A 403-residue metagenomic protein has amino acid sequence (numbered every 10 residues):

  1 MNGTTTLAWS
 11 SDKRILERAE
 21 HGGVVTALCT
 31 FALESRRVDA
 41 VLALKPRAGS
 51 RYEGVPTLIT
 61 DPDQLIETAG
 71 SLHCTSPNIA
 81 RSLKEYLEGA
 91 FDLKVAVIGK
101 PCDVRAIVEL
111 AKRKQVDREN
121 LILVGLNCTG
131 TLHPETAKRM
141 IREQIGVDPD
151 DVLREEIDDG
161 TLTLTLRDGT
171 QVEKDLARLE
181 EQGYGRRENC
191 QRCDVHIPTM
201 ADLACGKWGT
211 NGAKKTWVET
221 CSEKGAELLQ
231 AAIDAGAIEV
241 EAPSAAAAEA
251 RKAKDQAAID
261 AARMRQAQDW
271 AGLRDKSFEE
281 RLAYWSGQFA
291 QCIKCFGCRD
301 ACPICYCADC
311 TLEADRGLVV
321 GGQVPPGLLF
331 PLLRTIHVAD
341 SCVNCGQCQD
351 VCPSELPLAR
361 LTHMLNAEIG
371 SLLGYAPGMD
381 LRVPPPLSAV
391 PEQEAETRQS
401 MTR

Functional and structural regions predicted by a protein language model:
M1-S286: Iron-sulfur-associated redox domains of electron-transfer enzymes in respiratory and anaerobic energy metabolism
T30-E34, Q291-C298: Short amphipathic alpha-helices and their capping/turn segments at secondary-structure boundaries
A43, M200, R299, A376-L381: Flexible, glycine/charged-enriched surface loops at secondary-structure junctions
D103, D117, C298, P357-L358: Helix N-cap / loop-to-helix initiation motif
L132, K294-G297, S371, Y375: Alpha-helical scaffold segments in carbohydrate-active enzymes
Q191-D194, E219, I293-R299, P303 (+1 more regions): Cys/His/Pro-rich metal-binding microdomains
Q266-A290, I304-R403: Ferredoxin-type iron-sulfur electron-transfer modules in oxidoreductases and energy-metabolism complexes
